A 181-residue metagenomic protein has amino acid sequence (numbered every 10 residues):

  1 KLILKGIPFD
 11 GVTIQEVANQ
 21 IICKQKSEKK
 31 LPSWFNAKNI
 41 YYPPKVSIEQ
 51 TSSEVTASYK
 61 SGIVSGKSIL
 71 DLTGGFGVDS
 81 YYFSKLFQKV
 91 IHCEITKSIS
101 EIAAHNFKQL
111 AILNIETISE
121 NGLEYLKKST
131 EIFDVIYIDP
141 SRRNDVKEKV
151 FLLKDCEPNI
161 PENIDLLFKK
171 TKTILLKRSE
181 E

Functional and structural regions predicted by a protein language model:
K1-K67: S-adenosyl-L-methionine
K67, Q88, D134, K172: Conserved acidic residues
K67-G75: Conserved class I S-adenosyl-L-methionine
F76-Q88: Conserved SAM-binding loop of SAM-dependent methyltransferases across substrates and taxa, primarily the Class I
K89-E94: Conserved SAM-binding motif I beta-strand of class I
T96-T130: S-adenosyl-L-methionine
V135-L176: A mobile, often basic/glycine-rich helix-loop segment that functions as the active-site lid/recognition loop
E181: Conserved small/polar residues in nucleotide/adenosyl-binding loops
